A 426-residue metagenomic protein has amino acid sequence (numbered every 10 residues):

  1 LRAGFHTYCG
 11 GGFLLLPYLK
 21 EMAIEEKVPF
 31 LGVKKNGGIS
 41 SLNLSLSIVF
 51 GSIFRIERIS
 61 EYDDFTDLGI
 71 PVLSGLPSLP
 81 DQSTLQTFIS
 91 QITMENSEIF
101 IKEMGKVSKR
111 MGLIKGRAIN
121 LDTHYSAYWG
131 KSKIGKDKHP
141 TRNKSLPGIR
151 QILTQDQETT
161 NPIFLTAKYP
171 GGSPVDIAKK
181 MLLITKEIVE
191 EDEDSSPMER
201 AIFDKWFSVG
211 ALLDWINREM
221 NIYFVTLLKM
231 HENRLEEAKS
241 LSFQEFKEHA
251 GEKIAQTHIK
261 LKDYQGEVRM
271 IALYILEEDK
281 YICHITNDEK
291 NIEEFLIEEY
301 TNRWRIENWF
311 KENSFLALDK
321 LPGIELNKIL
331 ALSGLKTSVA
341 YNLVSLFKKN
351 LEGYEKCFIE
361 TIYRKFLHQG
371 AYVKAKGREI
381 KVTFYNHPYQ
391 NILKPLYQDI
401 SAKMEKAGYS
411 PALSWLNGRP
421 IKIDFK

Functional and structural regions predicted by a protein language model:
L1-K144, L153-G171, A178-D194, R218 (+1 more regions): Dynamic "connector" segments at or just before major functional cores
S47-I48, Y62, D81, L85 (+7 more regions): Short, conserved catalytic/metal-binding motifs centered on acidic residues
Y62, I292-L332, A340-V344: Short amphipathic alpha-helical "interface-anchor" segments enriched in bulky aromatics
H124-S126, E158-T159, Y169-P170, S208 (+6 more regions): Short, glycine-/Ser/Thr-/acidic-enriched flexible segments
K136, T141-R150, E277-E278, R305-I306: Short, flexible loop/turn motifs enriched in small residues
G172-N233: Domain-level cores of phosphate- or acyl-group-handling catalytic modules
M220-F315, E405-K426: An anionic, glycine-rich sequence signature occurring as long contiguous blocks
K320-K376: Basic, amphipathic alpha-helical segments enriched in Lys/Arg and hydrophobic/aromatic residues
